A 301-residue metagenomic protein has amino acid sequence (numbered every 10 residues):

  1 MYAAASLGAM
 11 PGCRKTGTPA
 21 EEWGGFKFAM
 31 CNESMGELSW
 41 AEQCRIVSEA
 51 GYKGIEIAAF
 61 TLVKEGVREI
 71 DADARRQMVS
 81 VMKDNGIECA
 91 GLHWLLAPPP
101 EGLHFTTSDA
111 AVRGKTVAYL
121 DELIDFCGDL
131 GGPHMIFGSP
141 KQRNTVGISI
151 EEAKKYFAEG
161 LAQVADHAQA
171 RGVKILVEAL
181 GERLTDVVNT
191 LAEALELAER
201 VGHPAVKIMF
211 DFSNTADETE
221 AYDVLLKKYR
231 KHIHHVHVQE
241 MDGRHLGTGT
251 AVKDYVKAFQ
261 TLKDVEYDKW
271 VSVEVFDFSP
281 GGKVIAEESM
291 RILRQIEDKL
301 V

Functional and structural regions predicted by a protein language model:
Y2-F28, E37-G51, G131, V188-F210 (+1 more regions): Histidine-acidic metal/acid-base catalytic patches
A3-A9, A20, E42, D84 (+2 more regions): Active-site acidic/histidine proton-transfer and metal-coordination neighborhood in alpha/beta enzyme cores
S34-G36, A59-T61, L95-P98, K141-R143 (+4 more regions): Active-site-proximal loop/turn and secondary-structure-junction residues that shape catalytic pockets, frequently
A41-E49, R68-E88, V117-L130, A158-D166 (+2 more regions): Short amphipathic alpha-helices and their capping/turn segments at secondary-structure boundaries
K53-G54, E88, P133, K174 (+1 more regions): Residue-level detector of anion-binding/catalytic polar loops
E56, G91-H93, I136, L176 (+2 more regions): Conserved beta-strand positions in the central sheet of alpha/beta enzyme cores
A58-M82, S139-T145: Glycine-rich, proline-tolerant flexible connector loops at the mouths of alpha/beta enzymes
R68-R75, D109-R113, G147-K154, V187 (+4 more regions): Flexible, glycine- and charge-enriched loops at secondary-structure boundaries
